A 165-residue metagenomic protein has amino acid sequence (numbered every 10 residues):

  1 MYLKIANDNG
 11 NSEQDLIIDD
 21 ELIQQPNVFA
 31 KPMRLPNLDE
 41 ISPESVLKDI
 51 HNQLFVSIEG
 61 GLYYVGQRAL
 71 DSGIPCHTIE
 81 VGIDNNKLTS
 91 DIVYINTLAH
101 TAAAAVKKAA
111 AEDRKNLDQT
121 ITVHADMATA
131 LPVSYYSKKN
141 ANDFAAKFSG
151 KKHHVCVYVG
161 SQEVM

Functional and structural regions predicted by a protein language model:
M1-M165: Nucleotide/phosphate-binding catalytic cleft detector across ATP-hydrolyzing and phosphate-transferring enzymes
